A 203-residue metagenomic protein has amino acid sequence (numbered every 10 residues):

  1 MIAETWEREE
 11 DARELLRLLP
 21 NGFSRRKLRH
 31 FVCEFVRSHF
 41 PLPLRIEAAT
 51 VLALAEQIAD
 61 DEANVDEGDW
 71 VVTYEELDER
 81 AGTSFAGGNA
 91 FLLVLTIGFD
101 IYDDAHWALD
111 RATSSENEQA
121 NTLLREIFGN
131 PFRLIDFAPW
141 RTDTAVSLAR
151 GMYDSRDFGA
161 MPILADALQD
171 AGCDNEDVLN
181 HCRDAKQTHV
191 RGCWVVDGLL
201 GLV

Functional and structural regions predicted by a protein language model:
M1-V203: Structured binding/interaction patches within domain cores
